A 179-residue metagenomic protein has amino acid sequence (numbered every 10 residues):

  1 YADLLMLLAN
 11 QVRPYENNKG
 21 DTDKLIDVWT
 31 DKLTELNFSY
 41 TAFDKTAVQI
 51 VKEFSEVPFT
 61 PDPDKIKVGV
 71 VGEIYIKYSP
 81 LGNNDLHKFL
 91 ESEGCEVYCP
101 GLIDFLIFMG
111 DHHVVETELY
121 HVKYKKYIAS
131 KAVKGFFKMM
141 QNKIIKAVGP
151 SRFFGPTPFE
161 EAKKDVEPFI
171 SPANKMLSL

Functional and structural regions predicted by a protein language model:
Y1-L179: An N-terminal assembly and electron-transfer interface module characteristic of large anaerobic redox and radical
